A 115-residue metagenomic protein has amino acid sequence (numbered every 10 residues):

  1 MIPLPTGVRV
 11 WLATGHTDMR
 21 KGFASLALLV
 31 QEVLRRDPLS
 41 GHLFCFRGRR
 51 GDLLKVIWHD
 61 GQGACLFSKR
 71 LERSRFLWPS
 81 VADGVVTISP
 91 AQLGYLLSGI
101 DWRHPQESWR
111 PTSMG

Functional and structural regions predicted by a protein language model:
M1-G115: Polybasic/polar functional segments that serve as interface/processing modules
